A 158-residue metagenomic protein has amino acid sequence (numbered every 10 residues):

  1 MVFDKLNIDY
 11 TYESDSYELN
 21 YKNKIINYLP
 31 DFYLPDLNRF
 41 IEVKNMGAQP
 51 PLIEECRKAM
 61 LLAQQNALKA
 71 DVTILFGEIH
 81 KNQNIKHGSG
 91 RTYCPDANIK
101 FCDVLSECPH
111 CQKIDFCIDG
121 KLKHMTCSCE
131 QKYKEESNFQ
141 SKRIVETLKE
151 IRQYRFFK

Functional and structural regions predicted by a protein language model:
M1-K158: Electrostatic, structured charged patches in enzyme active sites and in nucleic-acid/phosphate-binding
